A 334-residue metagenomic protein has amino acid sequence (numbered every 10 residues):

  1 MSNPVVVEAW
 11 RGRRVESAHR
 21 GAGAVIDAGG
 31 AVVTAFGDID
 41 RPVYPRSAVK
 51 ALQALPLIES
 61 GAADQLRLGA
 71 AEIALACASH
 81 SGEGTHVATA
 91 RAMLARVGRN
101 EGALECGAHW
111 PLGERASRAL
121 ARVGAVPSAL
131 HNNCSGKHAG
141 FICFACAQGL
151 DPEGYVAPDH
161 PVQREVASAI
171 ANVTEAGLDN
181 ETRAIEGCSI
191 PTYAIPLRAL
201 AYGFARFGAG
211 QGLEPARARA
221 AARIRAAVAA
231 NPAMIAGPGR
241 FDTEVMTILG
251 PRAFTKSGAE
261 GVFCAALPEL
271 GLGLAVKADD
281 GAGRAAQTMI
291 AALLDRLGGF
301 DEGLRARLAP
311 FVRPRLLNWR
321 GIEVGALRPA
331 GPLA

Functional and structural regions predicted by a protein language model:
M1, G69-N180: Active-site-adjacent helix/loop patches that line small-molecule binding or acyl-intermediate pockets
M1-D40: Beta-lactamase-like hydrolase cores
A18-G23, A139, A167, E260-F263: Short glycine-rich loop/turn motifs
F36-Y44, A76-H80, V123-N132, A184-P191 (+1 more regions): A short glycine/serine-rich beta->alpha loop
P45-A63: Active-site SXXK
K50-A54, L200, G271: Residue-level preference for non-acidic, small/hydrophobic
E59-L66, G98-G102, Q148-G154, H160-A167 (+4 more regions): Bacterial peptidoglycan biogenesis and beta-lactam-recognition machinery
A205-A334: Structured C-terminal helix/loop/strand segments within mature extracytoplasmic catalytic/sensor domains
